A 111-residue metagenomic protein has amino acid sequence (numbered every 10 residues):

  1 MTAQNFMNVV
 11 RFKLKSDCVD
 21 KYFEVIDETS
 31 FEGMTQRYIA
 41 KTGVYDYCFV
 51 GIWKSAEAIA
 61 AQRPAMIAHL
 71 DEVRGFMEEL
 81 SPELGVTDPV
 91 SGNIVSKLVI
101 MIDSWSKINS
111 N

Functional and structural regions predicted by a protein language model:
M1-N111: Short S/T/G/P-rich N-terminal loop/turn motif that feeds into the first structured element of a domain
